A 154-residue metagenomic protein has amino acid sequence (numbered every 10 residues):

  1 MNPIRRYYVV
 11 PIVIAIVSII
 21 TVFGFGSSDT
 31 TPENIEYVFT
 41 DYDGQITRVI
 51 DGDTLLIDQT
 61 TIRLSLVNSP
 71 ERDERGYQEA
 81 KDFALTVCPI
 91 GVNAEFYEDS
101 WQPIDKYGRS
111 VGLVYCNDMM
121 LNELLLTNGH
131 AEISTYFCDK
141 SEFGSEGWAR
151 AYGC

Functional and structural regions predicted by a protein language model:
N2-C154: Small beta-barrel nucleic-acid-binding modules, primarily SNase/OB-fold domains and secondarily Tudor-like barrels
